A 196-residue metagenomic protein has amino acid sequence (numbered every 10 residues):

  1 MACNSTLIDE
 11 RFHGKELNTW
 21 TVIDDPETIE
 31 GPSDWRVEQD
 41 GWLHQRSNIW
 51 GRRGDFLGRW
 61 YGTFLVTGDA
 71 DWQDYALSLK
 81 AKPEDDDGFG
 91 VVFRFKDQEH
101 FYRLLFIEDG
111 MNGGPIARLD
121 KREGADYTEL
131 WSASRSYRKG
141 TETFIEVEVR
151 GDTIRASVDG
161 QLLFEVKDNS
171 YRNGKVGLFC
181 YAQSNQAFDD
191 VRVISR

Functional and structural regions predicted by a protein language model:
A2-I29, D190: Extracellular carbohydrate-recognition regions
F12, L77-L79, G140-A156: Short tryptophan-centered beta-strand motifs in secreted/extracellular beta-sheet-rich domains of glycan-recognition
E16-R53: Extracellular glycan-recognition surfaces and repeat-rich motifs
I49-E123: Secretory/extracellular carbohydrate-interaction modules and structurally similar beta-sandwich "look-alikes"
E123-F144: Short, aromatic/His-centered strand-loop micro-motif at the edge of beta-sheets
S157-G177: Short, solvent-exposed beta-strand-to-loop segments that form ligand-recognition rims of beta-rich domains
Y171-R196: Ligand-recognition surfaces built from glycine- and aromatic
